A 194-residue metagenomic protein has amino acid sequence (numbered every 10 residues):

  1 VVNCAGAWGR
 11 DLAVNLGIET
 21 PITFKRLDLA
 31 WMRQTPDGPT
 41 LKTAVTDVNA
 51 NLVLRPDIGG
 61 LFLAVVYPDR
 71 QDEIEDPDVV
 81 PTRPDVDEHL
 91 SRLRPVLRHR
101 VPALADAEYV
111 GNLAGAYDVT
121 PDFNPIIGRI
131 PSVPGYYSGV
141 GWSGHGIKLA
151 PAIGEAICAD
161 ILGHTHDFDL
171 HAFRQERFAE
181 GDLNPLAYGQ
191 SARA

Functional and structural regions predicted by a protein language model:
V1-L41: Central helical "cap/lid" subdomain
G6, Y67, G141: Glycine-rich His-Gly loop
A7-W8, R26, A50, F123 (+1 more regions): A generic "binding-loop/recognition-motif" signal
D11, G38-P39, Q71, H145 (+1 more regions): Flexible, glycine-rich phosphate/dinucleotide-binding loops and adjacent beta-alpha linkers at cofactor/substrate
L12-V14, I74, K148: Short glycine-/acidic-enriched loop or helix-start segments at secondary-structure transitions that form or flank
E19-P21, Q34-G135: Active-site lid/adjacent beta-loop-alpha segment flanking the redox-cofactor pocket in flavoenzymes
R94-A194: C-terminal catalytic lobe of FAD-dependent flavoproteins
